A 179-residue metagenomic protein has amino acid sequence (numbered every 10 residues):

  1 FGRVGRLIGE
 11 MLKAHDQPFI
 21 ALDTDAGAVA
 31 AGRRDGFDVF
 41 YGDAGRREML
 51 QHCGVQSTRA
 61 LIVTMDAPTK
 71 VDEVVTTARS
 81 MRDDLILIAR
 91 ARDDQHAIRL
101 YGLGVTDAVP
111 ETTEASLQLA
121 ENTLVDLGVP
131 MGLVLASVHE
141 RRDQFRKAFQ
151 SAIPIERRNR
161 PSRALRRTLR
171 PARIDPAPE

Functional and structural regions predicted by a protein language model:
F1-E179: Cytosolic regulatory regions of ion transport systems
